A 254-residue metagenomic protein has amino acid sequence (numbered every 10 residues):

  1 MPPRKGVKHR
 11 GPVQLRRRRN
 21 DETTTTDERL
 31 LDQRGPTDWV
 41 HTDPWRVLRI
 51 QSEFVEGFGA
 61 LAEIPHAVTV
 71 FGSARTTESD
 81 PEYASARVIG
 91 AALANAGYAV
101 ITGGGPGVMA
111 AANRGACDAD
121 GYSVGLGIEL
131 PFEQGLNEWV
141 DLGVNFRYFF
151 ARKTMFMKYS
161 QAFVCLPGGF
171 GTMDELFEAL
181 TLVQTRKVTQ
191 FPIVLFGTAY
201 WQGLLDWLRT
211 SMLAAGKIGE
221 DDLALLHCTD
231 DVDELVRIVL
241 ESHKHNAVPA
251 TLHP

Functional and structural regions predicted by a protein language model:
P2-E28, D32-I128, G135: Glycine-rich beta-alpha loop segments
P2-R16, D233, V239-P254: C-terminal amphipathic helix plus adjacent low-complexity, charged tail appended to glycosyltransferase catalytic
G107-L166: Acidic/glycine-enriched connector segments
L130-G135, T172, Y200-G203: Short gly/pro/ser/thr-enriched loop/turn and capping motifs at secondary-structure boundaries
G143-F149, A224-L235: Short acidic-hydrophobic, aromatic-tinged amphipathic segments that line or gate anion-handling sites
R147-A199, H243-V248: Active-site/ligand-binding-proximal alpha/beta "capping" segment
M155-F163, A215-D230: Conserved thiamine diphosphate
T185-D221, E234: Phosphate/ribose-phosphate-bearing ligand recognition and processing surfaces, centered on ADP-ribose/NAD(+/P+) systems
